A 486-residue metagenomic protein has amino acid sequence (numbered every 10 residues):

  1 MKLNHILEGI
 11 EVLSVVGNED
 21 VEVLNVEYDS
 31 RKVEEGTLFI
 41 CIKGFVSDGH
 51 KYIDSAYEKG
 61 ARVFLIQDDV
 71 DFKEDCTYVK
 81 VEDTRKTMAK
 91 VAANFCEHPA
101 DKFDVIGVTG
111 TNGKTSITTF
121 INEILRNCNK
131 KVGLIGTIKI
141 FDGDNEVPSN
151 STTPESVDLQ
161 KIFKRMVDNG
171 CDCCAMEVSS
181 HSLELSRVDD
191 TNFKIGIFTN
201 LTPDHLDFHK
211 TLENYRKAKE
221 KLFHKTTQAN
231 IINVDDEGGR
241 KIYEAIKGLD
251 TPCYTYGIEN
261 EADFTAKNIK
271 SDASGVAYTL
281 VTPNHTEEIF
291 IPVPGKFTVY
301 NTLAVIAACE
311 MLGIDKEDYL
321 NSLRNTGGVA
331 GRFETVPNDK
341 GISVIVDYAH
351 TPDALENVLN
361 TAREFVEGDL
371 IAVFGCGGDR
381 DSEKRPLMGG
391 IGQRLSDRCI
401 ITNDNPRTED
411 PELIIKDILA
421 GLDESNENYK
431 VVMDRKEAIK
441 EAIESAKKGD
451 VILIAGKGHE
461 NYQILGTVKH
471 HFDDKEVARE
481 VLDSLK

Functional and structural regions predicted by a protein language model:
M1-K90, N94, E237, T265-K270 (+5 more regions): N-terminal leader/targeting and accessory segments in enzymes
M1-V12, E35-L38, T251, N284 (+3 more regions): ATP-dependent carboxylate-amine ligase
L3, G9, D71-D75, F193-V344 (+3 more regions): Acidic, Mg2+-coordinating active-site environments of NTP-dependent enzymes
L7-I10, M88-V234, R240-T251, L303 (+2 more regions): Phosphate-binding loop of NTP-binding sites
V16-V26, M88-V91, P154-V157, M176-S182 (+5 more regions): Short gly/ser/thr-rich secondary-structure transition/capping motifs
R62-D68, I231-V234, V373-F374, D397-D404: Short internal beta-strands
I66-D69, V178, N200, V234 (+2 more regions): Short secondary-structure boundary segments
E74-E82, V147-N150, D250-C253: Active-site regions of enzymes building and remodeling cell-envelope glycoconjugates
